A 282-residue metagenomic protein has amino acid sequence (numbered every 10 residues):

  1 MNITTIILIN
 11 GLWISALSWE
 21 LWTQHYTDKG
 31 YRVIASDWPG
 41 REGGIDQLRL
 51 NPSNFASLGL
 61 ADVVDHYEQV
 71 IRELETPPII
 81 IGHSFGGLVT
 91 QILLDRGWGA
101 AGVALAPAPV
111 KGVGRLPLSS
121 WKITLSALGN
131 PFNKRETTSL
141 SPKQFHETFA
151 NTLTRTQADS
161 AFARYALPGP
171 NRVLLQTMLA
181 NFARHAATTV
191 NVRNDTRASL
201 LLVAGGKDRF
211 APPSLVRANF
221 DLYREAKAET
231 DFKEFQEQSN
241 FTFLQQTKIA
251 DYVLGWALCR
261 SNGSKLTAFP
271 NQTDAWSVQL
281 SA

Functional and structural regions predicted by a protein language model:
G11-I14: Active-site glycine-rich loops that stabilize anionic/oxyanionic intermediates across multiple enzyme folds
T27-R49: Conserved alpha/beta-hydrolase
I79-V113: Conserved hydrolase catalytic core segment
G99-K134, V173-N181: Flexible "cap/lid" loop of the alpha/beta hydrolase fold
R135-V192, R197-L201: Alpha/beta-hydrolase
L202-A204, D208: Short beta-strand/loop motif that positions the catalytic acidic residue of the alpha/beta-hydrolase fold
R209-A218: Conserved alpha/beta-hydrolase "acid-adjacent" motif
A226-A282: Catalytic active-site module of serine/aspartate enzymes centered on a nucleophile-bearing elbow/loop
